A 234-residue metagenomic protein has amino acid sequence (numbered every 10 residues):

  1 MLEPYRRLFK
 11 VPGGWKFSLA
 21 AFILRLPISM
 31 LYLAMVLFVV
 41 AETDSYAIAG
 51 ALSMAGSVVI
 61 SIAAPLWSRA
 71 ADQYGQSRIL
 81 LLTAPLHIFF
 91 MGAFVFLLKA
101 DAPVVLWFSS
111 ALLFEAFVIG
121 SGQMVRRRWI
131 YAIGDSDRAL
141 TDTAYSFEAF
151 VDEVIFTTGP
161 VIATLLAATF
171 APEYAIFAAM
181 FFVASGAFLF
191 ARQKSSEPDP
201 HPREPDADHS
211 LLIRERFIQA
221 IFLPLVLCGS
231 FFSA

Functional and structural regions predicted by a protein language model:
M1-L2, F188-R214: Flexible cytoplasmic inter-helical loops of multi-pass small-molecule transporters
L2-S61, F217-A234: Helix-loop boundary and gating motifs at the non-cytosolic
F22, P103-S121, V226-L227: Hydrophobic core of transmembrane alpha-helices in multi-pass small-molecule transporters, especially MFS/SLC-type
L37, T158-F177: Transmembrane alpha-helix termini and helix-breaking/packing motifs in multi-pass membrane transporters
I62-Q76, A167: Helix-to-loop junctions at the C-terminal end of transmembrane segments in multipass secondary transporters
P85-A102: C-terminal ends and interior cores of transmembrane alpha-helices in multi-pass membrane transporters/permeases
L113-E153: Cytoplasmic helix-loop-helix junction between adjacent transmembrane helices in 12-TM secondary transporters
Y174-R192: Symmetry-related core transmembrane helices of the 12-TM Major Facilitator Superfamily/SLC fold
